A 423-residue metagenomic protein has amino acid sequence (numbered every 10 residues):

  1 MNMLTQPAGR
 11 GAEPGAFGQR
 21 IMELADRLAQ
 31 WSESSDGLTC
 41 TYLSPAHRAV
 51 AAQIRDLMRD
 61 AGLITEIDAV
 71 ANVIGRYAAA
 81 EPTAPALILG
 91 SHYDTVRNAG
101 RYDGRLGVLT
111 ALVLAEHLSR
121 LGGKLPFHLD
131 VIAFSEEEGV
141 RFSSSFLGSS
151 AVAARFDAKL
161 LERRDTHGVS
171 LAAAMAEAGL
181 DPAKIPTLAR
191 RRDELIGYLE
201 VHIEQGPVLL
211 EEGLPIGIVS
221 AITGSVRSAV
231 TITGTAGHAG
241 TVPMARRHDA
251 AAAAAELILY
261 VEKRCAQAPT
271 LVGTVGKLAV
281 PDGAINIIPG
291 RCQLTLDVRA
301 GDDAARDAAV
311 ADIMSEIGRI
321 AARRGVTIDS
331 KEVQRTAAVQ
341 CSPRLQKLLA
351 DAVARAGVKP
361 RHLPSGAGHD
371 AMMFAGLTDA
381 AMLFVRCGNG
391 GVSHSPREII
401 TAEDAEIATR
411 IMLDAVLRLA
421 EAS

Functional and structural regions predicted by a protein language model:
N2-S44, L160, A183, E332 (+1 more regions): N-terminal capping segment at the start of a domain
I21-R27, G90-S91, K359-I411: Zn-dependent metallopeptidase/amidohydrolase metal-coordination segment
E33-A78: A non-catalytic alpha/beta surface segment that caps or lines the substrate-entry region of metallo-dependent hydrolase
G37, D68, K124-L125, I185-A189 (+5 more regions): Flexible, glycine/charged-enriched surface loops at secondary-structure junctions
T39-L43, T274-G283, T295-D297, G301-D302 (+3 more regions): A short beta-alpha structural unit
L89, N98-E138, V226-I232, H238-R264 (+3 more regions): Alpha-helical metal-binding/catalytic segments enriched in His/Glu/Asp
E136-E137, R141-D303: Midchain, well-structured core segments that form catalytic/ion-binding scaffolds
S220, H238, V242-Q267, V310 (+2 more regions): His/Asp/Glu-rich mid-to-C-terminal helical/loop segments that flank catalytic regions of hydrolases
